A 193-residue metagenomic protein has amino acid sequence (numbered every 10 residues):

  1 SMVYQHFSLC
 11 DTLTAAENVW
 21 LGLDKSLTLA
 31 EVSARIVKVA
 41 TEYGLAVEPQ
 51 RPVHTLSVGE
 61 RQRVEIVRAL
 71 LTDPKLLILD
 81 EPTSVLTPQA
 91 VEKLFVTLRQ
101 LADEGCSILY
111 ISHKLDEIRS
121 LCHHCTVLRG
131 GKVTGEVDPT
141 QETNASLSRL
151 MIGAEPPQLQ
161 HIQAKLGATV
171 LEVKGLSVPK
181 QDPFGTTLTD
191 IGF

Functional and structural regions predicted by a protein language model:
S1-Q158, L176, K180: Hydrophobic alpha-helical bundles that form the membrane domains of multi-pass transporters
P49-R51, L166, T186-L188: Short, solvent-exposed coil/turn segments
E81, L171, T186: ABC ATPase A-loop
E155-G167: Short, flexible cytosolic linker that couples an ABC transmembrane/permease module to its adjacent nucleotide-binding
G167-S177: Conserved N-terminal strand/loop that marks the beginning of ABC ATPase nucleotide-binding domains
V178-D190: A short, flexible loop at the N-terminus of ABC-type nucleotide-binding domains that lies
